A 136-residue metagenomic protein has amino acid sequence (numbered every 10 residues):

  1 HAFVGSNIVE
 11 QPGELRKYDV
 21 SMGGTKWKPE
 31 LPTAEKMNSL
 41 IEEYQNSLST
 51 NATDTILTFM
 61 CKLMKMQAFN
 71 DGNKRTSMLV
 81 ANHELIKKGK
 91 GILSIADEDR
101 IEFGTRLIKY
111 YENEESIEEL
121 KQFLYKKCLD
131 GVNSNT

Functional and structural regions predicted by a protein language model:
H1-T136: FIC/Doc superfamily catalytic core
